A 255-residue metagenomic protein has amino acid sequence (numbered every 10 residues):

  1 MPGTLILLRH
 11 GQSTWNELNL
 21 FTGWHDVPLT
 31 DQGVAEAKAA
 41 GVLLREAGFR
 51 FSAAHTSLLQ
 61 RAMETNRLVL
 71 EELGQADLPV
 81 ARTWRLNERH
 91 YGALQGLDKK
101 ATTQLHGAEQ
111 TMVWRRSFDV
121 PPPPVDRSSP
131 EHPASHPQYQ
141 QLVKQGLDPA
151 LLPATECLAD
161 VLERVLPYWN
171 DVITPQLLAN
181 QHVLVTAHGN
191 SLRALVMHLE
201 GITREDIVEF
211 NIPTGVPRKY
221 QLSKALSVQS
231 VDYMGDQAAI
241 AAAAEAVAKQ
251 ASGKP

Functional and structural regions predicted by a protein language model:
T4-L8, H55, A81, Q181-L195 (+1 more regions): Beta-strand elements within well-structured catalytic alpha/beta cores of enzymes that handle phosphate/sulfate esters
Q12-D26: Glycine-rich N-terminal loop/short-helix segment of MobA-like nucleotidyltransferase
T30, V34, H55, L59 (+3 more regions): Amphipathic, non-transmembrane alpha-helical scaffold segments
G33-F49, P167-T174: ANL superfamily AMP-binding
A40-P133, K144-G146, T155, M197-V228 (+1 more regions): Phosphate-coordination/substrate-recognition cap region in phosphate-metabolizing enzymes
V143-L178: A mid-sequence, solvent-exposed acidic-amphipathic segment
D232-A243: Short, solvent-exposed aromatic-acidic interface loops
